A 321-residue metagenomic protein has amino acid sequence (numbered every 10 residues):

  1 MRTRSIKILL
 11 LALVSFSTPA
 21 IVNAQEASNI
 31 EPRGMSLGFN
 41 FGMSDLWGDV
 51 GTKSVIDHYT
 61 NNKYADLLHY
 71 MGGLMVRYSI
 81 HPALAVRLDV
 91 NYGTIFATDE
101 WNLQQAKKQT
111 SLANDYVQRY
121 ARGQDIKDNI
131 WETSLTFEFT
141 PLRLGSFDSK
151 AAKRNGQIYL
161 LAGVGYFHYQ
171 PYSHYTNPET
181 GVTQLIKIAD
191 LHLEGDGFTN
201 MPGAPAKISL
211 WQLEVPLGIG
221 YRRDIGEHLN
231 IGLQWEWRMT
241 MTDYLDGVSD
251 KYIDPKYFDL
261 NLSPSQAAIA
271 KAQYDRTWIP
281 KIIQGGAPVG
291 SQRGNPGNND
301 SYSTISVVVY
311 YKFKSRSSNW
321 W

Functional and structural regions predicted by a protein language model:
E31, Y78-P82, P141-R143, H168 (+2 more regions): Outer-membrane beta-barrel strand-turn architecture
R33, L68-Y70, N129-T133, G156 (+2 more regions): Residues that define the transmembrane beta-barrel architecture of outer-membrane proteins
F39-M43, L74-Y78, L88, L135-F139 (+4 more regions): Residues on the lipid-exposed face of transmembrane beta-strands in outer-membrane beta-barrel proteins
M43-M71, M75: Surface-exposed strand-loop-strand hairpins of Gram-negative outer-membrane beta-barrel proteins
W47, A83-V86, L144-G145, H228-I231 (+1 more regions): Repeated loop/turn-to-beta-strand initiation elements of outer-membrane beta-barrel proteins
D57-N62, R119-I126, S146-S149, M201-K207 (+1 more regions): Extracellular loop and loop/strand-boundary signature of outer-membrane beta-barrel proteins
P82-I186: Gram-negative (and chloroplast) outer-membrane scaffold detector with strong preference for beta-barrel transmembrane
G226-W321: Predominantly the C-terminal beta-signal and adjacent terminal strand-loop region of outer-membrane beta-barrel
